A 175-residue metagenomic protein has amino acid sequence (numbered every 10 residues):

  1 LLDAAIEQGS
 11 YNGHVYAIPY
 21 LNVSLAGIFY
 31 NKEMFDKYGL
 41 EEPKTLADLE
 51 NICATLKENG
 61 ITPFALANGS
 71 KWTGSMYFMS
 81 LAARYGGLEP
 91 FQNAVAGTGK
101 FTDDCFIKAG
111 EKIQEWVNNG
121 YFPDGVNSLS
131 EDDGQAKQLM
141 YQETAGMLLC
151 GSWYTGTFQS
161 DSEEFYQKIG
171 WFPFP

Functional and structural regions predicted by a protein language model:
L1, N68, Y85-K108, S160-E163: Short, solvent-exposed loop/beta-turn-alpha elements that line the ligand-binding surface or hinge of extracytoplasmic
L1-A26, E50, L56, Y77 (+1 more regions): Hinge/lid segment of periplasmic solute-binding proteins
L1-S10, E33-K44, Q138-L139, G146-M147 (+1 more regions): Extracytoplasmic "Venus flytrap"/periplasmic binding protein-like
A17-V23, N31, Y38, P63-S70 (+2 more regions): Short beta-strand->loop
F29-E33, K37, K44, D48-N51 (+8 more regions): Extracytoplasmic/secreted proteins, especially bacterial periplasmic and envelope-associated proteins
Y38-E42, C53-G60, A82-G86, V117-Y121 (+2 more regions): Sec/Tat-exported extracytoplasmic proteins
C53-T55, A96-N127: Glycine-centered hinge/linker elements that transmit conformational signals in sensory and ligand-binding systems
E111-P175: Extracytoplasmic/periplasmic substrate-binding proteins
